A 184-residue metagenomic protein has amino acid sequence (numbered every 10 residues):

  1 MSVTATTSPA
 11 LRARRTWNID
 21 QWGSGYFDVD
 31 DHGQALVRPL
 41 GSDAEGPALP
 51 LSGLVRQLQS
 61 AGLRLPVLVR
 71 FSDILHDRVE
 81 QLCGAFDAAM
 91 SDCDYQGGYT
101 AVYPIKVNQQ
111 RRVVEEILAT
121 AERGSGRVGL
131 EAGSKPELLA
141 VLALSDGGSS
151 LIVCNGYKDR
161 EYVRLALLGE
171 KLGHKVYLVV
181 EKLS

Functional and structural regions predicted by a protein language model:
S2-D43, P47: N-terminal basic/disordered segments at the start of proteins
S2-T4, A10-A13, D43-A44, L75-Q81 (+2 more regions): Short linear motifs at secondary-structure transitions and domain/linker junctions
T4-T6, R12-R14, A44, S52 (+4 more regions): Residue-level signal for well-ordered alpha-helical segments
T7-A10, R15-W17, A48-L49, V55 (+3 more regions): Mixed-charge, polar/low-complexity N-terminal
R15-W17, L63, A89, C93 (+2 more regions): Short, flexible coil/linker segments at or flanking structured domains
T16-I19, G25-D28, Q57-Q59, A121 (+2 more regions): A general structural signal for short secondary-structure junctions and capping/turn motifs
D30-Q109: Low-complexity, highly charged intrinsically disordered N-terminal segments that act as targeting/localization
D94-S184: Active-site-proximal beta-alpha core segment in soluble small-molecule metabolic enzymes
